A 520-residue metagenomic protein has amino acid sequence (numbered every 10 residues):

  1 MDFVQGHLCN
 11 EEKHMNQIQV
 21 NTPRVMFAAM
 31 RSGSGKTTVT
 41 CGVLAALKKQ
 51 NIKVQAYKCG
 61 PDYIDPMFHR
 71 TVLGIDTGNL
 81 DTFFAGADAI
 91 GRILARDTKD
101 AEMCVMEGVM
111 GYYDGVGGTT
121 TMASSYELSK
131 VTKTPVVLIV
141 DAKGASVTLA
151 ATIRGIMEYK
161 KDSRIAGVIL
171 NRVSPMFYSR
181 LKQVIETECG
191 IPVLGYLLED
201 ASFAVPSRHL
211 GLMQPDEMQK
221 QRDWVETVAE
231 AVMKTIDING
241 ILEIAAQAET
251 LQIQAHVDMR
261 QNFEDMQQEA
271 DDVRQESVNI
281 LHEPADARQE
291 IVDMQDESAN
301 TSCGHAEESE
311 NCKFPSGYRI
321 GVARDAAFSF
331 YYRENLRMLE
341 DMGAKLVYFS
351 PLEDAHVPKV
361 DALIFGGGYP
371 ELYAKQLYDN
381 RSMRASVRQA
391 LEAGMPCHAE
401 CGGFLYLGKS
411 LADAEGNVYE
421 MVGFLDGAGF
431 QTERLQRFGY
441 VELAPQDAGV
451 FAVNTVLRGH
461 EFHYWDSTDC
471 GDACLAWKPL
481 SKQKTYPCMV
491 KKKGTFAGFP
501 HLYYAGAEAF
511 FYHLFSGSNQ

Functional and structural regions predicted by a protein language model:
N16-T38, L44-T132, V140-G167, R172-S179: ATP-dependent carboxylate-amine ligase catalytic core
S129, F314-S316, F328-D341, K345-V347 (+2 more regions): C-terminal and late-domain segments of enzyme folds
V147-M259: Internal gly/pro-rich beta-alpha loop/helix module that stabilizes soluble enzyme cofactors or their anionic handles
P215-V257, C312-S316, R324-F328, G494-Q520: Acyltransferase
M259-T301: Long, intrinsically disordered low-complexity tandem-repeat segments
Y318-R381, A385-A390: Phosphate-binding active sites in nucleotide-utilizing proteins
L346, P370-G449: Cysteine-nucleophile active-site neighborhood
